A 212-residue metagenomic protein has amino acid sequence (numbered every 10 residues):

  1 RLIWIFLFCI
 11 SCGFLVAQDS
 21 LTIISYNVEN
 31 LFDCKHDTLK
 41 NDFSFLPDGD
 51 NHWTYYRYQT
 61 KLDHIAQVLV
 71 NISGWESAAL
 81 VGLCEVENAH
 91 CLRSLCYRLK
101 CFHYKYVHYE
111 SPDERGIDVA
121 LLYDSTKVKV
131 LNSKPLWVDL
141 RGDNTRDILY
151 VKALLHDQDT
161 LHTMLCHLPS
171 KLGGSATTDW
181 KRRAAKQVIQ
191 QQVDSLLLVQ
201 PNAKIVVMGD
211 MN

Functional and structural regions predicted by a protein language model:
R1-S20: Bacterial Sec-dependent N-terminal signal peptides
V16-R98, H103, E110-I117, K186-Q187: N-terminal, active-site-proximal structural segment of metallo-dependent hydrolase catalytic domains
S20, S77, D159, P201-K204: Short coil/turn segments at beta-strand junctions that form active-site/ligand-binding loops
N27, H167, G209-D210: Active-site glycine-centered loops adjacent to acidic/histidine catalytic or metal-binding residues that shape
L39-D42, L165-T178: Active-site His/acidic residue clusters
G49-Y56, S77-L83, H108-Y109, V138-D139 (+2 more regions): Second-shell loop/turn segments in exported
V86-P169: Structured beta-strand-rich core segments of catalytic domains in phosphoester-bond hydrolases
L172-N212: Flexible, glycine-rich surface segments
